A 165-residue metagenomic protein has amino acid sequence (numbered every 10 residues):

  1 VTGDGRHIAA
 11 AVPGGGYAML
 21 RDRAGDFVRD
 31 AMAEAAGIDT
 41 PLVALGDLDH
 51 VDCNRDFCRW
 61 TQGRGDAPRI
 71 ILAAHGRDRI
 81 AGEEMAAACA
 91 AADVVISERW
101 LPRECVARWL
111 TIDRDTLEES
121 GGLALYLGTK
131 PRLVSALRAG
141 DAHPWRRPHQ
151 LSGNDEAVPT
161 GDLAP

Functional and structural regions predicted by a protein language model:
V1-G15: Hydrophobic alpha-helical transmembrane segments in integral membrane proteins
A11-P165: Extracytosolic and intramembrane catalytic regions of membrane-associated proteins in envelope/secretory systems
